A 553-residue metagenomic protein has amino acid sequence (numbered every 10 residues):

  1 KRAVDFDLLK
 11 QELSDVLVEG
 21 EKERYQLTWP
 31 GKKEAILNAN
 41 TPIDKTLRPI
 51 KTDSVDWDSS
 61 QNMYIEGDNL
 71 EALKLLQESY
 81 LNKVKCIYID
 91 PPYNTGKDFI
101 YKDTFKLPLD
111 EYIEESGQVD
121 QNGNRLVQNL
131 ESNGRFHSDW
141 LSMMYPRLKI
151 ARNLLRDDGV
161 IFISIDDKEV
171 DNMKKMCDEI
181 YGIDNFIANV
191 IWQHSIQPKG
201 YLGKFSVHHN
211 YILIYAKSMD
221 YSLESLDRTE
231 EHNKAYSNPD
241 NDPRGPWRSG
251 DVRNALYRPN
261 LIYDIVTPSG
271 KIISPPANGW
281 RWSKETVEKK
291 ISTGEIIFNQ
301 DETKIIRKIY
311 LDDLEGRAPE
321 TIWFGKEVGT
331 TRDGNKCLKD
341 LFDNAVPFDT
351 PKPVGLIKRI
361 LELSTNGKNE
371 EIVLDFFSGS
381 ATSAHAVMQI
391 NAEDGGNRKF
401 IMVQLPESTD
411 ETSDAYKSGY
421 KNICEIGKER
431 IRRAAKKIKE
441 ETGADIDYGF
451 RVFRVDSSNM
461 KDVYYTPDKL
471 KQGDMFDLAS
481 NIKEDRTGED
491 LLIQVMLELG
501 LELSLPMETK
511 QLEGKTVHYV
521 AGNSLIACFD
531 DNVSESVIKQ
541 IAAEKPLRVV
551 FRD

Functional and structural regions predicted by a protein language model:
K1-Y88, Y93-P146: DnaQ-like (DEDDh/DEDDy) 3′-5′ exonuclease domain used for proofreading and 3′-end trimming on nucleic acids
N69-A72, L76-S79, M143-L148, L154-D157 (+3 more regions): Phosphate/ATP-binding catalytic cores across multiple sugar-kinase/actin-like superfamilies, primarily ASKHA
L81-V160, K168, H209-N210, E224-A255 (+3 more regions): SAM-dependent methyltransferase catalytic-core segment centered on the flexible catalytic loop and adjoining short
N124-D139, N185-A188, K199-G200, R359-E370 (+1 more regions): Cysteine-dependent PTP/DSP-like catalytic domain, specifically the C-terminal lobe
M144, R156-D158, D167-L226: Signature of N6-adenine DNA methyltransferases within the class I
A216-D343: Active-site-adjacent helix-turn-beta-strand microarchitecture at beta-sheet edges that either contains or buttresses
E370-G379: Conserved class I S-adenosyl-L-methionine
E498-V517: Conserved helicase/translocase motor-coupling segment
